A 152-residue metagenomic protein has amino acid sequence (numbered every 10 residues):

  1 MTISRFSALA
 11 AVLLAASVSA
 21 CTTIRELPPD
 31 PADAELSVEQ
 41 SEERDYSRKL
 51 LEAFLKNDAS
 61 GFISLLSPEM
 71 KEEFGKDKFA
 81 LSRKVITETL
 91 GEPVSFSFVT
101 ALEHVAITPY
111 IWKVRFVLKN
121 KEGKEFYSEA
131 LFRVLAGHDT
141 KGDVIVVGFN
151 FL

Functional and structural regions predicted by a protein language model:
M1-C21: Sec-dependent bacterial lipoprotein signal peptides
S4, R25, V146-V147: Residues marking helix boundaries in flexible regions
A10, L51, P68: Generic anion/oxyanion-binding catalytic loop in active/binding sites
C21-K56: Short, low-complexity N-terminal intrinsically disordered segments enriched in polar/charged residues
P28, K49, A53, E92 (+2 more regions): Acidic, low-complexity intrinsically disordered segments
D45, S60-I111: Short solvent-exposed beta->alpha transition segments
F98-L152: Exposed beta-sheet edge and beta->alpha loop/turn motif
